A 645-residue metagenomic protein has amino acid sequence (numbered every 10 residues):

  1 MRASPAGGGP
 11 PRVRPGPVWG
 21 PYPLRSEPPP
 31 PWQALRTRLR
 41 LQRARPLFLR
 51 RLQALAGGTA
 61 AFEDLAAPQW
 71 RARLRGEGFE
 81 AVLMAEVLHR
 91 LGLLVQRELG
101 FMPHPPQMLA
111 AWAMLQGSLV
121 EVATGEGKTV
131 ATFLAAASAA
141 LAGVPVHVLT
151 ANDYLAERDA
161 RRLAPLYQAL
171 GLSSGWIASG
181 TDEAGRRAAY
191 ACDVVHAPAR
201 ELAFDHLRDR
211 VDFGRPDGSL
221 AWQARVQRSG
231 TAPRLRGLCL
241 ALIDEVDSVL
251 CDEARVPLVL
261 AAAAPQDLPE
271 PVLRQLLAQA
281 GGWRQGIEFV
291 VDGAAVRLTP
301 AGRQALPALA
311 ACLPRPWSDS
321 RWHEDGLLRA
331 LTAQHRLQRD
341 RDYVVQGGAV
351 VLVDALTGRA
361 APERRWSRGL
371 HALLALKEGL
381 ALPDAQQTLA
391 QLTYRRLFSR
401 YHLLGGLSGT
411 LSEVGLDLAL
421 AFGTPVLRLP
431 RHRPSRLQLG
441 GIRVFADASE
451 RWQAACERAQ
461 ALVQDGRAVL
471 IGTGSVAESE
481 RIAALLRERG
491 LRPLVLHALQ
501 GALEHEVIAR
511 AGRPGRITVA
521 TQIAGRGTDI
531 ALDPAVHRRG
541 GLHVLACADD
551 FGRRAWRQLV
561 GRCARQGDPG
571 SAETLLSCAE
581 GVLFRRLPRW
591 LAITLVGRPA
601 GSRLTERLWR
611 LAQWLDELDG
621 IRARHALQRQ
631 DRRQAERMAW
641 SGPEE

Functional and structural regions predicted by a protein language model:
R2-A600, T605-E645: Conserved P-loop NTPase motor core
